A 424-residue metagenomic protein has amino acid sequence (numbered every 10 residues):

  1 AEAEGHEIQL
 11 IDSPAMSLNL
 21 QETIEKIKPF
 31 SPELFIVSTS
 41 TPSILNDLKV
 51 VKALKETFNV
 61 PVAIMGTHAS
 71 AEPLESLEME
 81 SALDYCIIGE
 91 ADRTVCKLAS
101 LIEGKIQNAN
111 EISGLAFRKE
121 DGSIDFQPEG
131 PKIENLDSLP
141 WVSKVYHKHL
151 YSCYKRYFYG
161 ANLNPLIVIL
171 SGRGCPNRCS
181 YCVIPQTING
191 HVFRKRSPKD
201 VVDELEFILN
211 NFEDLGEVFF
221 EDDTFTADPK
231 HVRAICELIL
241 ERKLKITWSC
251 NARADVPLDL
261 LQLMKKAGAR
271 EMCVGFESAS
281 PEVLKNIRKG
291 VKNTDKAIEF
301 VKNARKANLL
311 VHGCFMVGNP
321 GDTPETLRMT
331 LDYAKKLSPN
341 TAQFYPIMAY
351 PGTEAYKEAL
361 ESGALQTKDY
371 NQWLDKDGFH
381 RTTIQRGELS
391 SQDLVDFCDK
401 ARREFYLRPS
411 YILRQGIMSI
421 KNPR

Functional and structural regions predicted by a protein language model:
A3-E4, I24, A53-T57, M79-A82 (+9 more regions): Alpha-helical structural signal in soluble globular domains
E4-N135, P346-G352: Glycine-rich beta-alpha loop elements in corrinoid/cobalamin-binding modules across cobalamin-dependent enzymes
I8, V62, I112-S113, V218 (+4 more regions): Hydrophobic/aromatic residues located in beta-strands of well-ordered beta-sheets within soluble catalytic
S13-P14, S40, E221-D228, A252-A254 (+2 more regions): Short, solvent-exposed turn/loop segments enriched in Gly/Ser/Thr/Pro and often Arg
E75-R93, K266-M272, M329-F344: Structural recognition of alpha->loop->beta junctions
A116-P128, L310, E325-R328, D332-T341 (+1 more regions): C-terminal accessory regions of radical SAM enzymes
V142-H312, N319, M329-D332: Radical SAM [4Fe-4S] cluster-binding motif and immediate context
